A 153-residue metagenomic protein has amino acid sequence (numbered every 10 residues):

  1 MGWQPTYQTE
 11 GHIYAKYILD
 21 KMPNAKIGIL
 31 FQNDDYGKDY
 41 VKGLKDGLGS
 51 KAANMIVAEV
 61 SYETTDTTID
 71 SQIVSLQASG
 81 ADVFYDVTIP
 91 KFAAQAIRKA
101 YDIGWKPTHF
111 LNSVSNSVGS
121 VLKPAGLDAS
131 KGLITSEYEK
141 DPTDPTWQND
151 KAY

Functional and structural regions predicted by a protein language model:
M1-I103, T146-Q148: Extracellular/periplasmic Venus flytrap/periplasmic-binding protein
P5, A100-Y153: Extracellular/periplasmic periplasmic-binding protein-like sensory domains
